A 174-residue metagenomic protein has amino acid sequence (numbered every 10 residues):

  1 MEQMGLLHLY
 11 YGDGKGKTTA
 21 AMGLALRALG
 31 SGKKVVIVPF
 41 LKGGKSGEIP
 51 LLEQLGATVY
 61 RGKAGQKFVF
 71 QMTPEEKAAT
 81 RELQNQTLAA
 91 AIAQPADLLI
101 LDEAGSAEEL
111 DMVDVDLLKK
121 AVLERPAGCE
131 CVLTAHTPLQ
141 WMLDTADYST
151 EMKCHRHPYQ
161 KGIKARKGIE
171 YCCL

Functional and structural regions predicted by a protein language model:
M1-E2: Positively charged, low-complexity intrinsically disordered leader regions
G5-Q94: Conserved P-loop
P74, A90-Q94, A104-L174: Replace "adjacent to P-loop NTPase cores in ATP/GTP-dependent enzymes" with "adjacent to NTP-binding cores
